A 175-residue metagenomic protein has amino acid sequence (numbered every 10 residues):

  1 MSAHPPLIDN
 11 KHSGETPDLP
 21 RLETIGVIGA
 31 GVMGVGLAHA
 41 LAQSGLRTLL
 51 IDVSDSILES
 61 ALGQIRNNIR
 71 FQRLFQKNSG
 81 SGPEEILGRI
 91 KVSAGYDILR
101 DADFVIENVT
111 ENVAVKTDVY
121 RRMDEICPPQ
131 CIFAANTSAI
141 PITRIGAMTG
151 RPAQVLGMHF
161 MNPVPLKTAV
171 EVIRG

Functional and structural regions predicted by a protein language model:
S2-N68: NAD(P)+-binding Rossmann beta1-loop-alpha1 motif at the extreme N-terminus of oxidoreductases
H39-A42, D124, G146: A structural alpha-helix within SAM-dependent methyltransferase catalytic domains
A42-Q43, L99, P163-K167: Short, flexible turn/loop "capping" segments at secondary-structure junctions
R47, R89-K91, Q154: Conserved beta-strand segments of alpha/beta enzyme cores
I51, F104, T168-E171: Short acidic, glycine/proline-rich loop/turn micro-motifs
V53-S60, F71-F133, I140-P141: Rossmann-like NAD(P)-binding element
I132-G175: Rossmann-fold dinucleotide-binding core
